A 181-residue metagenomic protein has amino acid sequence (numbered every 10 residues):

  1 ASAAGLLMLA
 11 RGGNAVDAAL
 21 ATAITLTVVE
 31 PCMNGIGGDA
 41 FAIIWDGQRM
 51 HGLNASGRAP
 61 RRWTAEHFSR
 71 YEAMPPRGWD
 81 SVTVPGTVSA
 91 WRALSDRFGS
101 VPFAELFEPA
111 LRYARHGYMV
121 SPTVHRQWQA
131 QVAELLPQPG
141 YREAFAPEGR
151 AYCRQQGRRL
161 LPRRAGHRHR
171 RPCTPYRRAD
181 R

Functional and structural regions predicted by a protein language model:
A1-A3, L7, A15-R181: Noncatalytic scaffold domains of N-terminal-nucleophile
